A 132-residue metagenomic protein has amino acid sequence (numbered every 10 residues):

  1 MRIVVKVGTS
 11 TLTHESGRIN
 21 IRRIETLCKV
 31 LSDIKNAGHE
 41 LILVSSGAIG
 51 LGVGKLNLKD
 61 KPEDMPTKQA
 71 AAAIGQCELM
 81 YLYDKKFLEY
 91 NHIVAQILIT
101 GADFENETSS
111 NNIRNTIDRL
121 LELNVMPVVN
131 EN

Functional and structural regions predicted by a protein language model:
M1-N132: Nucleotide/pyrophosphate-binding catalytic subdomain
